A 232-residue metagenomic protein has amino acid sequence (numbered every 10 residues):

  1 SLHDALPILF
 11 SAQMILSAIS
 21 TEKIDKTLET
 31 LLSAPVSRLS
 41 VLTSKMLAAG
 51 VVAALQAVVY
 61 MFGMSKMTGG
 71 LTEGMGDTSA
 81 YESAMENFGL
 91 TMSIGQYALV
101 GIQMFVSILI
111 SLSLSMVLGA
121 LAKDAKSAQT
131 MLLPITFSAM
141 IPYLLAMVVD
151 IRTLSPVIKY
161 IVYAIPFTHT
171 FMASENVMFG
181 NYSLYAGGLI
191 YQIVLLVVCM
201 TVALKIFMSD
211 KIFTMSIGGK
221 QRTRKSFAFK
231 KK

Functional and structural regions predicted by a protein language model:
L2-L6: Short, small-residue-biased leader/transition segments that mark boundaries at the very start of proteins
S11-I15, G63, L114-V117, T170 (+2 more regions): Hydrophobic/aromatic residues in alpha-helical transmembrane segments
A12-A34, S209: Transmembrane helix boundary and interhelical loop/hinge segments in multi-pass membrane proteins
V36-T68, G101: Selective transmembrane-helix segments that form parts of the transport pathway or gating/packing helices in multipass
A57-L99, A120-L121, V148-T153, A173-V177: Short helix-loop junctions at transmembrane helix boundaries
G89-I94, L144-V194: Membrane-interfacial helix-loop-helix junctions in multi-pass membrane proteins
T91-F137: A structural motif at transmembrane helix-loop-helix junctions in multipass membrane proteins
V117-D124, V194-K232: Junction motif at the cytosolic side of a transmembrane helix
